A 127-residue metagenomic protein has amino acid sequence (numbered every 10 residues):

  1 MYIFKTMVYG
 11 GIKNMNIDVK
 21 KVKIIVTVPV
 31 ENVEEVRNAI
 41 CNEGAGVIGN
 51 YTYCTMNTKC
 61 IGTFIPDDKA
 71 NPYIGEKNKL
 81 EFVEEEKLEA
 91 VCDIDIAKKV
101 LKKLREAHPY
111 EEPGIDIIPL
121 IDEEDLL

Functional and structural regions predicted by a protein language model:
M1-L127: Hydrophobic structural segments
